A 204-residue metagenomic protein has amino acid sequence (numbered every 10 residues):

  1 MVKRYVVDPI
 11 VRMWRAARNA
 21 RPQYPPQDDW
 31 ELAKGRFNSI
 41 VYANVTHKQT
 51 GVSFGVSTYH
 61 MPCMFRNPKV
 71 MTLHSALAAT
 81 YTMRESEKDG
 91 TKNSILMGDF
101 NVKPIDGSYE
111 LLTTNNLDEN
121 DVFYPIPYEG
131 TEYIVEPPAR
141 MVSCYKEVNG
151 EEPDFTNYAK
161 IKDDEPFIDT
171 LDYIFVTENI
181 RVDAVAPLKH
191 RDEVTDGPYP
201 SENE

Functional and structural regions predicted by a protein language model:
M1-P62: Structured beta-strand-rich core segments of catalytic domains in phosphoester-bond hydrolases
K3-W14, L73-S75, P187-V194: Short intrinsically disordered coil segments
D28, N44, M83-I95, N101-E204: Metal-dependent phosphoester-hydrolase catalytic domains
W30, T50, F65-T72, E165: Intrinsic disorder
S39-V41, H74, A78, S108: Internal, well-ordered alpha-helical segments in soluble enzyme and binding-protein domains
S57-Y59, I95-G98: Short, conserved beta-strand edge motifs with alternating hydrophobic and charged residues
M61-M64, F100-K103: Solvent-exposed loop/turn segments at secondary-structure junctions within structured extracellular/periplasmic domains
R66-T91: A long, amphipathic alpha-helix that forms part of the scaffold/cap immediately adjacent to metal-dependent active
